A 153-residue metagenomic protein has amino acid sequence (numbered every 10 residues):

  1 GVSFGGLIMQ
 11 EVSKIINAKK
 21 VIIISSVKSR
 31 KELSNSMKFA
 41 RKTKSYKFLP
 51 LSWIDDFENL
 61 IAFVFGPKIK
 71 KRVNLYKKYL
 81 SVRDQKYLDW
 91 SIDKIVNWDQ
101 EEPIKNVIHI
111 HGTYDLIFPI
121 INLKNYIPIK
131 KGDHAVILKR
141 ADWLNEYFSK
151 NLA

Functional and structural regions predicted by a protein language model:
G1-M9: Gly/Ala-rich beta-loop-alpha elbow adjacent to hydrolase catalytic centers
M9-K14, N145-E146: Short, hydrophobic alpha-helix immediately C-terminal to the catalytic nucleophile
S13-I15, E101-I104, I117-N125: Short loop/helix-cap segments at secondary-structure boundaries that form the rim of catalytic
I15-P50: Flexible "cap/lid" loop of the alpha/beta hydrolase fold
W53-Q100: Conserved alpha/beta-hydrolase catalytic His-Asp/Glu region
H109-H111, D115: Short beta-strand/loop motif that positions the catalytic acidic residue of the alpha/beta-hydrolase fold
G132-Y147: Catalytic histidine-centered segment of alpha/beta-hydrolase-like enzymes
F148-A153: Short, hydrophobic alpha-helical segments
